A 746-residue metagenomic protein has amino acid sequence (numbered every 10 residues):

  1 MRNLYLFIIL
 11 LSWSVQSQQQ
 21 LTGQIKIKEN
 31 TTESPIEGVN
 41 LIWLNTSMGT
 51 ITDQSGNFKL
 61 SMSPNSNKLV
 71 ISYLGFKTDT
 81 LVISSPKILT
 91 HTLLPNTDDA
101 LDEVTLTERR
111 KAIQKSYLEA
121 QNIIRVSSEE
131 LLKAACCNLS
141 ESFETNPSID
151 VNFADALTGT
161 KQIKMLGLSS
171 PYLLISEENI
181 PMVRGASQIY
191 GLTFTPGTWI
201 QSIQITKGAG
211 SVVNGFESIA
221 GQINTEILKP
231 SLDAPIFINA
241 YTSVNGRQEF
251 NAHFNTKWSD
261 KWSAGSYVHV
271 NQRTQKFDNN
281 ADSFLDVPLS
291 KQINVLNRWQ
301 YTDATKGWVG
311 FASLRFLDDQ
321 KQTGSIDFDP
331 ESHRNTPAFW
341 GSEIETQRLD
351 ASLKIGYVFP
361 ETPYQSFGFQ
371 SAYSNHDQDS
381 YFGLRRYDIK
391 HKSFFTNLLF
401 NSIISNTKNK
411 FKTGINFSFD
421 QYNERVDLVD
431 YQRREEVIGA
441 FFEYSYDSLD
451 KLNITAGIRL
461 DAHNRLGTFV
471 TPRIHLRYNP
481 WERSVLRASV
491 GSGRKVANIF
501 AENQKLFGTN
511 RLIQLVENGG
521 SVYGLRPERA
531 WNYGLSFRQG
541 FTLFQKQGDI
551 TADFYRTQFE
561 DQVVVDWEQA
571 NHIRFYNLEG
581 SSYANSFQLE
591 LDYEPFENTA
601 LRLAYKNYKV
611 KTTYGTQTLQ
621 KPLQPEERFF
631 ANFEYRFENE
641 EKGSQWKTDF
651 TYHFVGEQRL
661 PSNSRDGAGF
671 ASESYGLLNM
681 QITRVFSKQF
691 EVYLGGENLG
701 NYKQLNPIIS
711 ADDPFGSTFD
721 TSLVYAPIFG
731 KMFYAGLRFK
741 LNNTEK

Functional and structural regions predicted by a protein language model:
K26-T31, E37-L44, S72-F76, P86-L132 (+1 more regions): Short, acidic, small-residue-rich periplasmic hinge/interaction motif at the N-terminus of Gram-negative outer-membrane
F58-S61, Q162, I180-K207, V295: Short acidic/polar hinge/loop motifs at secondary-structure boundaries that mediate gating or recognition
K87-T92, L139-S142, K161-K164, S176 (+5 more regions): N-terminal periplasmic accessory domains that precede and gate Gram-negative outer-membrane beta-barrel machines
S140-P181: Extracytoplasmic beta-strand/coil segments of soluble accessory domains associated with Gram-negative outer-membrane
R273-N294, Q300-Q365, Y373-H391: Flexible loop and strand-edge segments within Gram-negative outer membrane beta-barrel domains
S366-S380, N479, R487, Y523-N577 (+1 more regions): Membrane-embedded beta-barrel scaffold of Gram-negative outer-membrane proteins
F554-F559, N577-L660: Gram-negative outer-membrane beta-barrel transporters
L601, F654-P661, R684-K746: C-terminal beta-signal and adjacent terminal beta-strands/loops of Gram-negative outer-membrane beta-barrel proteins
